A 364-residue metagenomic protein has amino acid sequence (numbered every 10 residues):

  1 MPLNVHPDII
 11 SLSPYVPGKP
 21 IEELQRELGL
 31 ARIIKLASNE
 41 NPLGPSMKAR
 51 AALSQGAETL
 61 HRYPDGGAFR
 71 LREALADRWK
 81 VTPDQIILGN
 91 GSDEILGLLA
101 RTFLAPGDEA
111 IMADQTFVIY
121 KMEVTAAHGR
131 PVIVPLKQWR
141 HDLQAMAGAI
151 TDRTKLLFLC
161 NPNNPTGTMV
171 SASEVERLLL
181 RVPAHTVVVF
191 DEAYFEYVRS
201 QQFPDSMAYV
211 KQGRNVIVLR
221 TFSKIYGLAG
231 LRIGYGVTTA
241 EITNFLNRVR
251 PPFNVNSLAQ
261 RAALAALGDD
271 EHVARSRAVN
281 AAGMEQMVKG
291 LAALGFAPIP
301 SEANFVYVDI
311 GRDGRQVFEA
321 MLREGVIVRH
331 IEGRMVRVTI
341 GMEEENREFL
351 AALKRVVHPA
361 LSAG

Functional and structural regions predicted by a protein language model:
M1-R62: N-terminal "arm"/small-domain region of PLP-dependent enzymes with the aminotransferase-like
R32, T82-I86, P106-E109, R153 (+3 more regions): Short acidic capping loops at alpha-helix termini that bridge into adjacent secondary structure
H61-E109, A127: Phosphate-binding glycine-rich loop
G67, N215-I299: PLP-dependent aminotransferase class I/II
T102-L159: PLP-dependent aminotransferase-like
T125, L143-R153, P165-V188, E192-S223: Active-site pre-lysine segment of PLP-dependent enzymes
S173, E319-G364: PLP-dependent enzyme catalytic core of the Aspartate aminotransferase-like
N280-A281, K289-E324, I340: Conserved PLP-binding catalytic core of the aspartate aminotransferase-like
